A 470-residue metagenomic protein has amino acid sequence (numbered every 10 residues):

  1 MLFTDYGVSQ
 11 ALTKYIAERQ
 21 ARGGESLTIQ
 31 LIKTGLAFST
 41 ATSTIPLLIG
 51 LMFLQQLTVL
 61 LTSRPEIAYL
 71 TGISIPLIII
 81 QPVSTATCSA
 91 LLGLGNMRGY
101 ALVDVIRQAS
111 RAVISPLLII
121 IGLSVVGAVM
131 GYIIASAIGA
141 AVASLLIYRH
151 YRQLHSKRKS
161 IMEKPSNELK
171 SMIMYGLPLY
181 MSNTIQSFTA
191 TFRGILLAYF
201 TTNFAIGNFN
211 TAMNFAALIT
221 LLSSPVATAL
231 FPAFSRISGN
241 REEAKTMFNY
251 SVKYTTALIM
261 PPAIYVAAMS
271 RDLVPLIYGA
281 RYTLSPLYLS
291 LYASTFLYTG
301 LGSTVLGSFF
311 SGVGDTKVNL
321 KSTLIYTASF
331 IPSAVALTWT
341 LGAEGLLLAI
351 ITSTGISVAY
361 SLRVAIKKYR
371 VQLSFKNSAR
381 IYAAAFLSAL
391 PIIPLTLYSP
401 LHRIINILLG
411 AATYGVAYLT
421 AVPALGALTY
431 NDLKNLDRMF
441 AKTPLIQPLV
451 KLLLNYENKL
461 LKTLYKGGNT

Functional and structural regions predicted by a protein language model:
M1-D5, T34-F38, A137, P178 (+5 more regions): Alpha-helical transmembrane segments of polytopic membrane transporters and translocases
Y6-R22, G93, Q153, A212 (+2 more regions): Helix-loop junctions and terminal segments of transmembrane helices in multi-pass membrane transport/translocation
L54-S74, V266-Y298: Interfacial segments at transmembrane-helix termini and the short loops linking adjacent helices
T58-L61, Y180, T184-L218, A233-R236 (+3 more regions): Helix-terminus/linker motif at the lipid-water interface of multi-pass membrane proteins
A68, G72, L102-R152, L324-S329 (+4 more regions): Hydrophobic alpha-helical transmembrane segments
I80-I106, V126, S294-I325: Membrane-interface junctions at transmembrane-helix termini in multi-pass inner-membrane proteins
V125, V129, A143-A190, A229 (+4 more regions): Interhelical loop/hinge segments that connect adjacent transmembrane helices in multipass membrane
I393-T470: Membrane-proximal transmembrane or re-entrant/amphipathic helices at the cytosolic face
